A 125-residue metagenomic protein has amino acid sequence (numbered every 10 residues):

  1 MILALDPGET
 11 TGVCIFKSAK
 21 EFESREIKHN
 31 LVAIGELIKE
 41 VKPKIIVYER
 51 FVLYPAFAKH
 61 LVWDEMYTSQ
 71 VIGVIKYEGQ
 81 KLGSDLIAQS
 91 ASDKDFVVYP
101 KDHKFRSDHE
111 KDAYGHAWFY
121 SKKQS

Functional and structural regions predicted by a protein language model:
M1-S125: Phosphate- and other anionic-substrate recognition elements at nucleic-acid/protein interfaces
